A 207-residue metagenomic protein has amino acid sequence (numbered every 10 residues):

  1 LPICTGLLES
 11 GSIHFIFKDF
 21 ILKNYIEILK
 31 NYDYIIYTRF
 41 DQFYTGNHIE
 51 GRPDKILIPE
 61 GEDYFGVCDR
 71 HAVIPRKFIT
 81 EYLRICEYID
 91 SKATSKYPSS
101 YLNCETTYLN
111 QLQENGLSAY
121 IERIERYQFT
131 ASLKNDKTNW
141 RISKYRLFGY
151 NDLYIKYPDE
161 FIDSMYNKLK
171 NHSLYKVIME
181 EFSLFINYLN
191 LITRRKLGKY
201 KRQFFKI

Functional and structural regions predicted by a protein language model:
L1-I207: ER/Golgi luminal nucleotide-sugar-dependent glycosyltransferases, focusing on the catalytic module
